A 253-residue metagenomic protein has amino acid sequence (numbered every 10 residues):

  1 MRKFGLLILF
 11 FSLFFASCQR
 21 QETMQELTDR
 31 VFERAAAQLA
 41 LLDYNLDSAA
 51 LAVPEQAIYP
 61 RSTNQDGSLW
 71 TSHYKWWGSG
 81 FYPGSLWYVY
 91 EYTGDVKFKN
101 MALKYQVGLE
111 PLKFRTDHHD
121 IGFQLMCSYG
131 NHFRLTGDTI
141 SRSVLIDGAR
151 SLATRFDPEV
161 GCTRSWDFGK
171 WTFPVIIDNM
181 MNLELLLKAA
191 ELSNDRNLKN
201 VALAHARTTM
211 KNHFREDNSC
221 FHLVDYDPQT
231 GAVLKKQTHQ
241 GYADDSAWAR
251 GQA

Functional and structural regions predicted by a protein language model:
M1-E26: Bacterial Sec-dependent N-terminal signal peptides
Q21-A253: Glycan-recognition and catalytic cores of secretory/periplasmic carbohydrate-active enzymes
